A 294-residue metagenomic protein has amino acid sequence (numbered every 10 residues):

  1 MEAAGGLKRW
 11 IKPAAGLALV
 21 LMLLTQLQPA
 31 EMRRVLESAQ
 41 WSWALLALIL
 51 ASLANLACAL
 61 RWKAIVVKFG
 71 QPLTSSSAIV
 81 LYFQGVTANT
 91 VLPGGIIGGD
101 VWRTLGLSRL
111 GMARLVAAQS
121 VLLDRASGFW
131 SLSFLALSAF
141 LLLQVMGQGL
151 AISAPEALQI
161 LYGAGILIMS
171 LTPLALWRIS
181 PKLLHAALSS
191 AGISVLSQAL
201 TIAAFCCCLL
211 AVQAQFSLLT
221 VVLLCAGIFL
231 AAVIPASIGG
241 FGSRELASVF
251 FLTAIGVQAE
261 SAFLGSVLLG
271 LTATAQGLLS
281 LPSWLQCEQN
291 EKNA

Functional and structural regions predicted by a protein language model:
M1-F83, L132-F134, S138-I234, S243 (+1 more regions): Predominantly cytoplasmic-facing regulatory/coupling regions of multi-pass membrane proteins
L56-R61, G94-R103, V233-S248: Transmembrane helix boundary and interhelical junction motifs in multipass membrane proteins
K68, G94, T104-L110, L252-A254: Helix-loop junctions at the membrane interface of multi-pass solute transporters
S76-V80, G95-G99, R109-A126, V257-L268: Membrane-interface alpha-helices at helix entry/exit sites of multi-pass transporters
V86, T90-I97, R125-L137: Mid-bilayer segments of alpha-helical transmembrane spans in multi-pass integral membrane proteins that mediate
T87, L123-A126, L230, L271: Transmembrane alpha-helical cores of Major Facilitator Superfamily
